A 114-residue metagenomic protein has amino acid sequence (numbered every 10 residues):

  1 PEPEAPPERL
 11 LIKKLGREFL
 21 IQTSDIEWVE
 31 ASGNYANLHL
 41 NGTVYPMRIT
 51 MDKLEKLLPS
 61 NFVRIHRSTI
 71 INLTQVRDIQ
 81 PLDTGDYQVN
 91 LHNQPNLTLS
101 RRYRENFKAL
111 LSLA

Functional and structural regions predicted by a protein language model:
P1-T98: Conserved binding/recognition cores within well-folded domains
R102-A114: Short, basic/aromatic-enriched C-terminal tail that caps enzymatic domains
